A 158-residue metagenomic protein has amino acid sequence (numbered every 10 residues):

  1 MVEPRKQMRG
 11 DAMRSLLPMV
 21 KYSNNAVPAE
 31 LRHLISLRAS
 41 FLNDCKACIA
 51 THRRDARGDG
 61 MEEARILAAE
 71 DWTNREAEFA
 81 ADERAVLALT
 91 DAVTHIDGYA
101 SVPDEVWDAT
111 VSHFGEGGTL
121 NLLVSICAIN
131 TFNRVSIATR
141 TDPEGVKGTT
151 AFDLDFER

Functional and structural regions predicted by a protein language model:
M1-R158: Hydrophobic alpha-helical segments
